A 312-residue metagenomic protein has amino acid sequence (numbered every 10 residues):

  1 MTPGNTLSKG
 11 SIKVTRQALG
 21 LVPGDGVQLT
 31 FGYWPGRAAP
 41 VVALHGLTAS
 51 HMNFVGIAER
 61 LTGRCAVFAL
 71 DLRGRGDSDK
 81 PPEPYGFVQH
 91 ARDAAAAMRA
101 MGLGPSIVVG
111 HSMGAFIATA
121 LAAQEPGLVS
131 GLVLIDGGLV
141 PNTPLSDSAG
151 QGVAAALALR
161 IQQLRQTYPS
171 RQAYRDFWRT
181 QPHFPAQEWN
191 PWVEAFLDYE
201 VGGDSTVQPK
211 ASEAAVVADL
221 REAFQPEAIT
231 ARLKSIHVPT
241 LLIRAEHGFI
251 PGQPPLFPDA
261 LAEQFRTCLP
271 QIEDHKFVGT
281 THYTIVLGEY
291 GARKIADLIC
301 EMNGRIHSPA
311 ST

Functional and structural regions predicted by a protein language model:
M1-V41, T62-C65, L103-G104, E263 (+2 more regions): Alpha/beta-hydrolase fold catalytic core
D25, L72-V109, T280: Active-site loop/oxyanion-hole signature of alpha/beta-hydrolase fold enzymes
Y33-K80: Conserved HGGG/HGGXW glycine-rich cap/lid loop of the alpha/beta-hydrolase fold
G104-D147: Conserved hydrolase catalytic core segment
I135-P169: A catalytic-pocket lid/entrance helix-loop region that shapes and gates access to the active site across common
R165-A223: Conserved alpha/beta-hydrolase catalytic His-Asp/Glu region
S235-T280: Conserved loop-alpha-helix segment in the C-terminal half of the alpha/beta-hydrolase fold that carries the catalytic
F277-Y290: Catalytic histidine-centered segment of alpha/beta-hydrolase-like enzymes
